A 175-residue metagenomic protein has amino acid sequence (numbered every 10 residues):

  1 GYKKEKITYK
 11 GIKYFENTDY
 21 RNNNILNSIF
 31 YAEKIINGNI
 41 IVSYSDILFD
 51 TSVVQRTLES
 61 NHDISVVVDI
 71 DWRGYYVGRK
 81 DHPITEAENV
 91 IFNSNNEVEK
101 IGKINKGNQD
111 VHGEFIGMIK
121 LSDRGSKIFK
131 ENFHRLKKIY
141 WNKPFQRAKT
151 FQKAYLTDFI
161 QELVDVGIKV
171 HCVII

Functional and structural regions predicted by a protein language model:
G1-V42, T150: Conserved N-terminal catalytic core of the sugar/cofactor nucleotidyltransferase
Y9-K10, T51-L136: Conserved core of the sugar-phosphate nucleotidyltransferase
K13, E97, K169-H171: Conserved beta-strand segments of alpha/beta enzyme cores
Y31, R56, D158-F159: Alpha-helical elements of Rossmann-like donor-binding domains used by nucleotide-donor carbohydrate transfer enzymes
G38-N39, H62, I168: Short coil/turn segments at beta-strand junctions that form active-site/ligand-binding loops
S45-L48: The conserved acidic donor/metal-binding loop of glycosyltransferases
P144-L156, V164, I175: An accessory alpha-helical subdomain
Q161-V173: Catalytic donor-sugar/metal-binding loop of nucleotide-sugar-dependent glycosyltransferases
